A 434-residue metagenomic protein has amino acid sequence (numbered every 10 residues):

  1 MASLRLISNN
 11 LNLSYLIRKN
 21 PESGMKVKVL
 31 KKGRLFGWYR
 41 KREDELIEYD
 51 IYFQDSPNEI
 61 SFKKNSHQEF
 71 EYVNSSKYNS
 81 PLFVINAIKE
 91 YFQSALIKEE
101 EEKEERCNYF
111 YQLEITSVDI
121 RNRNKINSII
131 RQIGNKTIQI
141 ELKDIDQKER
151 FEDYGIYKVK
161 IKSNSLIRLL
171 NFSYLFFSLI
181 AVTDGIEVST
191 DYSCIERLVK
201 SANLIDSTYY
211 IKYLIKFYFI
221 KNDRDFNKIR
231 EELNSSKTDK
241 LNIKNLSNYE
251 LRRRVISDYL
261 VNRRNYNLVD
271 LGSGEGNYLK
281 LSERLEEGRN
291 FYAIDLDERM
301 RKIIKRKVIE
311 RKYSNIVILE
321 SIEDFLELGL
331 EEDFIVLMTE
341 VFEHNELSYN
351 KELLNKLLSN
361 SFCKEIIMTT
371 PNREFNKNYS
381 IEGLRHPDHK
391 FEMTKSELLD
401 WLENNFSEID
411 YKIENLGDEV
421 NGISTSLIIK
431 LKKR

Functional and structural regions predicted by a protein language model:
M1-N127, I138-E149: Non-catalytic accessory regions of SAM-dependent methyltransferases
I17, N135-N234: N-terminal auxiliary segments of SAM/dcSAM-dependent transferases
L233-L251: Class I SAM-dependent methyltransferase Rossmann-like catalytic core, especially the SAM/SAH-binding loop
N248-Y266: Conserved alpha-helix/loop element of class I SAM-dependent methyltransferases that forms part of the SAM/SAH-binding
N265-G274: Conserved class I S-adenosyl-L-methionine
N277, L285-N315: Class I SAM-dependent methyltransferase SAM/SAH-binding core
L296, M300, K307, L319-L326 (+1 more regions): S-adenosyl-L-methionine-dependent methyltransferase catalytic module, highlighting the catalytic core
L337: A conserved beta-strand element that flanks and buttresses the S-adenosyl-L-methionine
